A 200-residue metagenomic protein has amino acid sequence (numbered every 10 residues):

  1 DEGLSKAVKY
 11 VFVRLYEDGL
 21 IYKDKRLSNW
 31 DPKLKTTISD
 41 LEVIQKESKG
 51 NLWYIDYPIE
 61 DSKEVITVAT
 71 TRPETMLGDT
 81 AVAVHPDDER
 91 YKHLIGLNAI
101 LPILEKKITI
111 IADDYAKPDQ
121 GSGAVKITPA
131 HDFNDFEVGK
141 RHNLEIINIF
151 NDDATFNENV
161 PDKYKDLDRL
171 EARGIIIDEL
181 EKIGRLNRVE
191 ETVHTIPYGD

Functional and structural regions predicted by a protein language model:
D1-D153, D178: NTP-handling and nucleic-acid-processing catalytic cores
D1-E2, K25-L27, N187-Y198: Acidic carboxylate-rich catalytic motifs and surrounding loops in phosphoryl-/glycosyl-chemistry enzymes
D31, G199-D200: Short cysteine-rich clusters marking metal-coordination/redox-active sites
T37-I38, V160-D162, Y198: Charge-rich, low-complexity amphipathic helices in intrinsically disordered tails/linkers adjacent to domains
K92-G96, D162-G174: A glycine-biased structural micro-motif
A154-N159: Short acidic beta-strand-loop surface patches of small beta-rich interaction domains
D168-I196: Phosphate/diphosphate-binding loops
